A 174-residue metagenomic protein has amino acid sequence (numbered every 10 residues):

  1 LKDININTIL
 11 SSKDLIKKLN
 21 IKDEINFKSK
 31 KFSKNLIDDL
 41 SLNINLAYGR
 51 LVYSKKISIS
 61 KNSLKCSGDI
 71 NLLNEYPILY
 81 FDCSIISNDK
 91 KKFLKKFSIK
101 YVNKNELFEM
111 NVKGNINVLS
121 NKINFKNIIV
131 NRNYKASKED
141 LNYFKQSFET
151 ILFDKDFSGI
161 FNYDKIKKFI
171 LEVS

Functional and structural regions predicted by a protein language model:
L1-S174: Membrane-proximal interfacial segments on either side of biological membranes
